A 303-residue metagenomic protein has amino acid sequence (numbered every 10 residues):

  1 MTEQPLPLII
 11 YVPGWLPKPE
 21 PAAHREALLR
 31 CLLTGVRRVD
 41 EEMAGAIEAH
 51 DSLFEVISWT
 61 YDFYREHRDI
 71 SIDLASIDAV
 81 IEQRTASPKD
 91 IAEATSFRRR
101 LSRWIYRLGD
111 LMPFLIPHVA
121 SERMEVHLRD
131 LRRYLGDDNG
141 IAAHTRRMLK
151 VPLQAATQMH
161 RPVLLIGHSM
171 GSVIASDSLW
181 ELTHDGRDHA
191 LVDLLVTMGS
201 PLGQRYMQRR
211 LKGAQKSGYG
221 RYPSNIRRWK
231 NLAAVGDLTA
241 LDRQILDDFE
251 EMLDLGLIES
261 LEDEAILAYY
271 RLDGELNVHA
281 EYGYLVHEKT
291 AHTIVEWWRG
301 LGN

Functional and structural regions predicted by a protein language model:
T2-W59, Y64-D69, D110-I166, S172-N303: Lipid deacylating catalytic domains
W59-Y61, R65-E82, A86-D90: N-terminal accessory regions of S-adenosyl-L-methionine
A79-L115: Low-complexity, serine/threonine/proline-enriched polar segments
